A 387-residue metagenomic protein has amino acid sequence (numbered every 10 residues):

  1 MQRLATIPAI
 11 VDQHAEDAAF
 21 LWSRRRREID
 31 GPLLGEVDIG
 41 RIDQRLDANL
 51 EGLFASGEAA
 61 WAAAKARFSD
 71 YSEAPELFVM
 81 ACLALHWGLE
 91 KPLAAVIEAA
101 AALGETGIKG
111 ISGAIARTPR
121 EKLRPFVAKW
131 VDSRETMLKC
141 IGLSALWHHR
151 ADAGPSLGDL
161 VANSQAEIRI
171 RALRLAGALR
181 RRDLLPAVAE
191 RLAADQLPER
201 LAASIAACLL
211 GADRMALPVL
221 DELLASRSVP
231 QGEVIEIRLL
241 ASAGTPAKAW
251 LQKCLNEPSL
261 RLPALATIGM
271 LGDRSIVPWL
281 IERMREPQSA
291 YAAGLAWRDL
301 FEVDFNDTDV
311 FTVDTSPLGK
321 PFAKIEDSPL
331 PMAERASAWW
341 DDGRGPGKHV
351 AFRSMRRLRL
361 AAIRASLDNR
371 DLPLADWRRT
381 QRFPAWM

Functional and structural regions predicted by a protein language model:
M1-A9, I168-R169, R174-G177, R181-L224 (+1 more regions): Long, acidic/serine-threonine-rich intrinsically disordered regions with weak helical/coil propensity that act as
M1-I108, G113-R124, S133-K139, L146-G154 (+6 more regions): N-terminal alpha-helical scaffold/docking segments in eukaryotic complex subunits
L46, L77, I108, K139 (+8 more regions): Residue-level detector of extended alpha-helical repeat arrays and alpha-solenoid scaffolds
G57-F68, L89-A100, R120-D132, R150-A162 (+7 more regions): Amphipathic alpha-helical scaffolding segments comprising HEAT/armadillo-like alpha-solenoid repeats
E73, G104, A116, E135 (+4 more regions): Helix-start/N-cap signature of alpha-helical segments
A81, I97, I108-S112, R124 (+10 more regions): Hydrophobic core positions within HEAT/HEAT-like alpha-solenoid repeats
P287-D309: C-terminal, active-site-flanking charged/polar segments
F305-K348: Amphipathic alpha-helical blocks and their helix-capping loop/short-beta junctions
